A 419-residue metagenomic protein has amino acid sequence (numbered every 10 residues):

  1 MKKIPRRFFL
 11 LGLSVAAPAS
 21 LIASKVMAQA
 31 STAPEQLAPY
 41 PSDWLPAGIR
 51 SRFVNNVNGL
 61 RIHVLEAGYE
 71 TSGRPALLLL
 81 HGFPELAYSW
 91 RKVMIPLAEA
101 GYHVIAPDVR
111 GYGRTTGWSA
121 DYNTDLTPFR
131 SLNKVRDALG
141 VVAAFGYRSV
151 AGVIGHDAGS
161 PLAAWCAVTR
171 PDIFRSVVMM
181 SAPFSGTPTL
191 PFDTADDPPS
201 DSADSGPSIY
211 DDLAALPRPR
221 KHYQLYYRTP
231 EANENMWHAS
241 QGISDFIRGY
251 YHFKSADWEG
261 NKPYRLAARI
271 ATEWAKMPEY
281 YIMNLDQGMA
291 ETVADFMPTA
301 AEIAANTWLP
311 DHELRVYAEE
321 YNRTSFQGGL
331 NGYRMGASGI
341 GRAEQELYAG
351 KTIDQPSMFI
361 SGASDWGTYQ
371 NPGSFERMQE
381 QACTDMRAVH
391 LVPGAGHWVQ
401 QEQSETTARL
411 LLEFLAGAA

Functional and structural regions predicted by a protein language model:
M1-V15: N-terminal secretory signal peptides and thylakoid transit peptides that target proteins across membranes
V26-A30: Boundary at the C-terminal end of the N-terminal hydrophobic targeting segment
A33-S51, I62, E70, A76 (+2 more regions): Flexible "cap/lid" subdomain of the alpha/beta-hydrolase fold that forms the substrate-access gate
V57-G59: Glycine-centered tight beta-turn/hairpin loop motif at sheet-sheet or coil-to-beta transitions
Y69-W118, H156: Conserved HGGG/HGGXW glycine-rich cap/lid loop of the alpha/beta-hydrolase fold
F83, A87-W90, A158, W165 (+2 more regions): Signature tryptophan residues that serve as conserved aromatic anchors
M386-A419: Catalytic active-site module of serine/aspartate enzymes centered on a nucleophile-bearing elbow/loop
